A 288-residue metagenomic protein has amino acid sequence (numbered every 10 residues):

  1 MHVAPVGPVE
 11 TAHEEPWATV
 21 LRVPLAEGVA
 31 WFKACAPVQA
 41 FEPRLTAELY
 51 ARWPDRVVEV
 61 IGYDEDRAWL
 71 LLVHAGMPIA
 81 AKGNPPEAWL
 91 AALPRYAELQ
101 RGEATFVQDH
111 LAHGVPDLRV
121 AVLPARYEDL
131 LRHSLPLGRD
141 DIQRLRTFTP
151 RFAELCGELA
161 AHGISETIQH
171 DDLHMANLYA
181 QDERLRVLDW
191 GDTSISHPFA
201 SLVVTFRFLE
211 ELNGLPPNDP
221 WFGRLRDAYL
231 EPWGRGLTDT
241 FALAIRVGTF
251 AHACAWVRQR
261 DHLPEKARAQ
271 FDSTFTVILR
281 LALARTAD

Functional and structural regions predicted by a protein language model:
M1-A4, T105-V115, R119-H170, Q181 (+1 more regions): An alpha-helical support segment within catalytic cores of ATP-dependent transferases
M1-E10, E42, R258-D288: Regulatory N- and C-terminal appendages and interdomain linkers associated with kinase/kinase-like NTP transferase
E10-A26, W31-F32, V60, A153-L202: Active-site acidic catalytic loop and adjacent metal/ATP-binding pocket of ATP-dependent phosphoryl transfer enzymes
E10-H13, W17-L118, D129: ATP-binding pocket architecture of kinase catalytic cores
E27, L71-P85, R101-T105, A125-P136 (+2 more regions): A glycine-centered beta->alpha junction motif in the catalytic cores of kinase/phosphotransferase enzymes
R146-T149, A153, F222-L230, D272-L283: Hydrophobic core segments within long, regular secondary-structure runs in both alpha- and beta-rich folds
L185, P198-G234, R246-E265: Active-site activation/catalytic loop segments of kinase-like enzymes and analogous catalytic loops in related
D239-V247: Alpha-helical scaffolds flanking conserved acidic
